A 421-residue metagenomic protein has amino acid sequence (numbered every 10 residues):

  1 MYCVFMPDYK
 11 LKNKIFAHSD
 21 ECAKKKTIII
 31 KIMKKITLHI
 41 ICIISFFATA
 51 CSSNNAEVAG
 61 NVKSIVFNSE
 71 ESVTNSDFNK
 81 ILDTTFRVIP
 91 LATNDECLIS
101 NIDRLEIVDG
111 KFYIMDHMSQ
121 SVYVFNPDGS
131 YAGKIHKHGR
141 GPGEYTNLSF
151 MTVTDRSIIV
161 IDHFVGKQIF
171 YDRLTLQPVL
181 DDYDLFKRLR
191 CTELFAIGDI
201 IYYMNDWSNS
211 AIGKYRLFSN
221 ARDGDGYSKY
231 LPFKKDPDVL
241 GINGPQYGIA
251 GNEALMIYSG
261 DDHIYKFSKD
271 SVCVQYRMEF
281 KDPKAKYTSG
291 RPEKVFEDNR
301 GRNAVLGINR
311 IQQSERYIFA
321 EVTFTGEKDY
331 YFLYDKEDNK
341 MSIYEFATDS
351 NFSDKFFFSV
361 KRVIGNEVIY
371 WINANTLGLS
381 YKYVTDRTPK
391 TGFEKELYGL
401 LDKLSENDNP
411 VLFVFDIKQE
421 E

Functional and structural regions predicted by a protein language model:
A48-A50: C-terminal motif of bacterial Sec signal peptides marking the signal peptidase cleavage site
N55-P90: Blade/loop signatures of beta-propeller domains
F86-M118: Beta-strand-rich domains and repeat architectures in extracellular enzymes and scaffolds, especially beta-propellers
A92-C97, N101, S130-D155, D162-H163: Blade-loop segments of beta-propeller domains
N101-R104, T146-F150, K187-F195, V239-Q246 (+2 more regions): Repeated scaffold domains used in trafficking and secretory/extracellular systems, primarily beta-propellers
K111-D116, R156-D162, D199-N209, I249-Y265 (+2 more regions): Short beta-strand elements that form the blades of beta-propeller/WD-repeat-like and other beta-sheet-rich scaffold
H163-I212, K229-K235: Asp-box/WD-like beta-propeller blade repeats and closely related beta-sheet repeat scaffolds
Y276-F296, E337-G365: Conserved blade-ending motifs and adjacent loop-strand segments that build the rim/top face of beta-propeller domains
